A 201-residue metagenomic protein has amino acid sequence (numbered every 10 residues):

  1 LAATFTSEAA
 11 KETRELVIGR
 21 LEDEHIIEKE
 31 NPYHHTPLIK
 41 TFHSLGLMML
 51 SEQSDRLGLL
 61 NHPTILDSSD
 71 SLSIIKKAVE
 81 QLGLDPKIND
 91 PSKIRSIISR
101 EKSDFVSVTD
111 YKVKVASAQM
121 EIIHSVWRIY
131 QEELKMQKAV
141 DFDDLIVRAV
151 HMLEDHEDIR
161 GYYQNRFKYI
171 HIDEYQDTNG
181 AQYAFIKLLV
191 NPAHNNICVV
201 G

Functional and structural regions predicted by a protein language model:
L1-A2, A9-A10, L38, D67 (+1 more regions): Conserved helicase NTPase motor core
L1-N61, I65, Q137, G161 (+1 more regions): P-loop NTPase Walker
T6, G19, D23, D55 (+4 more regions): Short helix-loop boundary/capping segments at the starts of domains
G19-I26, Q81-L84, M136, D155 (+1 more regions): Secondary-structure boundary motif
Y33-T36, D55-D144, F167: ATP-hydrolysis module of ASCE/P-loop NTPase motor domains, specifically the Walker B Asp-Glu catalytic pair
S44-L47, S51, S96-S99, V147 (+2 more regions): Generic alpha-helical structural context detector
